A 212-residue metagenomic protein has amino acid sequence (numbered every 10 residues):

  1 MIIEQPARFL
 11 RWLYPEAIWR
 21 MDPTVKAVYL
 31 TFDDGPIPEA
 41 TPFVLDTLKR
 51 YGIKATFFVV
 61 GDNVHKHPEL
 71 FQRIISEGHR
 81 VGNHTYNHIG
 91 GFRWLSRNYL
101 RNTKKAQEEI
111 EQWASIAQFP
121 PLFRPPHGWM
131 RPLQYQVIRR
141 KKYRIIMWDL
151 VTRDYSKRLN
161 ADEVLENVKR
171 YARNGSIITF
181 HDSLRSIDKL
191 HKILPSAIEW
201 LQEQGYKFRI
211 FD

Functional and structural regions predicted by a protein language model:
I3-F92, K105, E109, P120: Active-site beta->alpha N-cap acidic-glycine motif
L13-T24, R50-Y51, D188-D212: C-terminal domain-boundary segment and adjacent tail
F32-D34, V59-G61, N83-T85, P125-H127 (+3 more regions): A cross-domain feature marking catalytic cores of carbohydrate-active enzymes and several ubiquitous metabolic/repair
G35-E39, V59-H67, I89-R97, R124-R131 (+2 more regions): Acidic-and-aromatic substrate-binding clefts and catalytic sites of carbohydrate-active enzymes
L45-K54, R80, S96-P132, Q136-R139 (+2 more regions): CE4/NodB-like, metal-dependent polysaccharide N-deacetylase domain that modifies extracellular/periplasmic N-acetylated
Q72, Y99-T103, L159-L165, H191-P195: Charged helix-capping and loop-helix junction motifs
W129, Y135-Y171, G205-D212: His/Asp/Glu-enriched short active-site or ligand-binding loop at hydrolase and phosphoryl-transfer sites
